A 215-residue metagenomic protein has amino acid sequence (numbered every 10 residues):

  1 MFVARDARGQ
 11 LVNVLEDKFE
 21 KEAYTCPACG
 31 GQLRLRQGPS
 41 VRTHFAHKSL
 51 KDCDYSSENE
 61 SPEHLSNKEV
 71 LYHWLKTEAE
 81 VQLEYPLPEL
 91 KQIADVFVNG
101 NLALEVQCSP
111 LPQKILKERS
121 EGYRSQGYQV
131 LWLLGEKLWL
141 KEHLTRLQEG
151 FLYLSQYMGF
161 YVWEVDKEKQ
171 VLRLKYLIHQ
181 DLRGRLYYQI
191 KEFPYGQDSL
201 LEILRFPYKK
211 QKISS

Functional and structural regions predicted by a protein language model:
M1-L75: N-terminal cysteine/histidine-rich coordination modules
Q10, G31, L90-Q92, G100-L102: Short acidic/polar mixed-charge low-complexity motifs
P39, P88-E89, I115: Short secondary-structure boundary/capping elements
H73-L90, V96-N99: A short acidic/basic microdomain associated with nuclease active sites
V96-P112, Y123: Conserved catalytic cores of phosphodiester-cleaving nucleases, focusing on short active-site segments
L111-V130, T145: Basic, amphipathic alpha-helical patches used to engage nucleic acids or provide basic targeting signals, exemplified
Q126-V165: Nucleic-acid nuclease catalytic cores
L152-S215: Non-catalytic C-terminal interaction segments of nucleic acid-processing enzymes
